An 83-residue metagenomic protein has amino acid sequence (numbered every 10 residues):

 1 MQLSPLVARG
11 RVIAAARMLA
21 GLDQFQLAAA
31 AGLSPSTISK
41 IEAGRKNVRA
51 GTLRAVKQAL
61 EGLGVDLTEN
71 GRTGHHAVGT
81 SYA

Functional and structural regions predicted by a protein language model:
M1-A8: A detector for short, charged/polar N-terminal pre-domain segments
R11-Q26, A55, S81-A83: Short basic helix-loop element that most often maps to the first helix and adjoining turn of HTH DNA-binding modules
A15, A29, K40: DNA-binding alpha-helical recognition surfaces that contact promoter or target DNA
G32-V48: Recognition helix of helix-turn-helix/homeodomain-like DNA-binding domains that insert into the DNA major groove
G51-T68: DNA major-groove recognition helix of helix-turn-helix/homeodomain DNA-binding modules
V65-A83: Helix-turn-helix/homeodomain-like alpha-helical modules used for DNA recognition and transcription-factor dimerization
